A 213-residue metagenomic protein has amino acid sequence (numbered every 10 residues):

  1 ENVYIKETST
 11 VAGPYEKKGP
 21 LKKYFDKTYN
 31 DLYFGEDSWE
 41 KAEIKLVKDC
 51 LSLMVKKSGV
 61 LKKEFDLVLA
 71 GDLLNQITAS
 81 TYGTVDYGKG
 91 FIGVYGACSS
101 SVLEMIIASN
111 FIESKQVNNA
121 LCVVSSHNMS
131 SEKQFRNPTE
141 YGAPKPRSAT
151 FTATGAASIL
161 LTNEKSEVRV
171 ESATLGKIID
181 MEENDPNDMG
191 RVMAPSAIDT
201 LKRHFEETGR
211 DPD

Functional and structural regions predicted by a protein language model:
E1, L61, G83-D86, S100 (+3 more regions): Solvent-exposed alpha-helices and their adjacent loops that cap or buttress functional pockets in soluble metabolic
E1-E40, P138-D213: Condensing-enzyme catalytic core mediating Claisen C-C bond formation in acyl metabolism
I5, W39-C98, D213: Conserved beta-ketoacyl condensing-enzyme motif
E7, K63-G71, V117-S125, R169-G176 (+1 more regions): Beta-strand segments within the central parallel beta-sheet cores of soluble alpha/beta enzyme folds
V11, A70-Q76, S126-H127, S166: Short glycine-enriched loops at secondary-structure junctions
P20-Y24, S80-G90, I112-S114, F135-P144: A glycine- and small-aliphatic-rich helix-loop capping segment at beta-alpha/alpha-beta transitions that lines
I77-A79, N128-K133, I178-E182: Short, well-ordered, mixed-charge alpha-helical segments that flank or form enzyme active sites
Y95-C122, L161, P195, D199 (+1 more regions): Active-site-proximal alpha-helical scaffold in enzymes
